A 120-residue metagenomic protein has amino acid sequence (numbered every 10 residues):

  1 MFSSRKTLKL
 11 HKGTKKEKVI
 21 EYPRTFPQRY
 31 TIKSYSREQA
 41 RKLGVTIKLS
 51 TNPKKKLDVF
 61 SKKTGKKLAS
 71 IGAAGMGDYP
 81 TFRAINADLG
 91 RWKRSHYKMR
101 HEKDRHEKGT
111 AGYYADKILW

Functional and structural regions predicted by a protein language model:
M1-W120: Arg/Lys-rich, low-complexity, intrinsically disordered basic segments
